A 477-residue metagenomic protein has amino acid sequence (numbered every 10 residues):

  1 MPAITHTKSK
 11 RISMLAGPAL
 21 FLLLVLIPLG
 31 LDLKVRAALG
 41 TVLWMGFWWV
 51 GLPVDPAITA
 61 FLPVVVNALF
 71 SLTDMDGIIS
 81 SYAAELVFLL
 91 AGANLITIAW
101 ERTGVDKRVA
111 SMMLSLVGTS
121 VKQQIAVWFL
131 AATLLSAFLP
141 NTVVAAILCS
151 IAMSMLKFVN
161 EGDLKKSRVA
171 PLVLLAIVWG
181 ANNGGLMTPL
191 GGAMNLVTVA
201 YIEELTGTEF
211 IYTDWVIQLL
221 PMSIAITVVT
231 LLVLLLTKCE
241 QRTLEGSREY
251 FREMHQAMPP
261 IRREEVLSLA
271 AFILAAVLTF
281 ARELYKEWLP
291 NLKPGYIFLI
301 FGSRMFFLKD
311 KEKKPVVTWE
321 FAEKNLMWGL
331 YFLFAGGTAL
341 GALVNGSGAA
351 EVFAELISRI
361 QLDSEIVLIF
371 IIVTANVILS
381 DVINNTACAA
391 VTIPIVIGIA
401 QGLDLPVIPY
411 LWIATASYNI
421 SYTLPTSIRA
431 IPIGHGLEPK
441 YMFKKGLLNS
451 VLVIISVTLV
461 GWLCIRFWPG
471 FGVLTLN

Functional and structural regions predicted by a protein language model:
M1-L89, D214-E355, L448-I454, T458-N477: Hydrophobic transmembrane alpha-helices of multi-pass small-molecule transporters
P2, A57-I58, L62-L164, E323 (+1 more regions): Membrane-embedded alpha-helical segments and adjacent helix-loop junctions characteristic of multi-pass solute
G17-L22, G40-F47, W128-T133, I177-G180 (+3 more regions): Hydrophobic, membrane-inserted alpha-helices
W44-G51, I98-M112, L116, F307-W319 (+3 more regions): C-terminal ends of transmembrane helices
F47-D55, A131-N141, V178-L190, T374-N385 (+1 more regions): Transmembrane alpha-helix interface/packing and boundary motifs in multi-pass membrane proteins, characterized by
A57, D76, Q123, P171 (+4 more regions): Residues that define the loop-to-transmembrane-helix transition and helix capping in multi-pass membrane transporters
V159-T243, I428-I465, N477: Membrane-core helix-loop-helix motifs of multi-pass transport proteins
E161-G162, L220-P221, F332-L340, V344-N345 (+2 more regions): C-terminal transmembrane helix pair
